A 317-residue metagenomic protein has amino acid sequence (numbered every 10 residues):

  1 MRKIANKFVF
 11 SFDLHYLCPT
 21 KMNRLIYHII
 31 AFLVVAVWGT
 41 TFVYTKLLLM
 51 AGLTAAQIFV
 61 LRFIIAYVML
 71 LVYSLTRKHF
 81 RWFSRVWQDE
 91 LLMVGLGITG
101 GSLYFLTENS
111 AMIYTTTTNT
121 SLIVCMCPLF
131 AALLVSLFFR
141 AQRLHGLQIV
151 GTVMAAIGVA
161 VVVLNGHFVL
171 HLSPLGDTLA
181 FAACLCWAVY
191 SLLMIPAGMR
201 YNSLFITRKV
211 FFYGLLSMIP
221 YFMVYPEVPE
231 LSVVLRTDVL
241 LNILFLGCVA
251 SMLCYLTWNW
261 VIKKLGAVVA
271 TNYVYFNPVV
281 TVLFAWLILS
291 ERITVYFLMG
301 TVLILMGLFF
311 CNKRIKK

Functional and structural regions predicted by a protein language model:
K3-L61, I98, L170-M199, L216-I219: Glycine-/small-residue-enriched transmembrane alpha-helix faces in small-molecule transporters and effluxers
N23-Y27, G52-V60, R85-E90, L164-V189 (+2 more regions): Juxtamembrane helix-entry segments on the extracytoplasmic side of multipass membrane proteins
A31, L61, G101, F105 (+3 more regions): Helix-helix packing/entry segments at the starts of transmembrane helices
G39, V43, G97-S102, L106 (+6 more regions): Hydrophobic/small/kink-forming positions within alpha-helical transmembrane segments of polytopic membrane proteins
T41-F42, L71-T120, V124, V161 (+1 more regions): Specific transmembrane alpha-helical segments of multi-pass solute transporters/efflux pumps, especially DMT/EamA
L47, Y67-R85, L137, A156-H171 (+3 more regions): Membrane-interface helix-cap regions at the ends of transmembrane helices in multi-pass membrane proteins
L70, A131-L133, F138, V169-P229 (+1 more regions): Transmembrane alpha-helical segments that form core, pore/gating elements of small-molecule transporters/exporters
L70, P128, L134, L144-N165 (+3 more regions): Hydrophobic transmembrane alpha-helices of multi-pass small-molecule transport proteins
